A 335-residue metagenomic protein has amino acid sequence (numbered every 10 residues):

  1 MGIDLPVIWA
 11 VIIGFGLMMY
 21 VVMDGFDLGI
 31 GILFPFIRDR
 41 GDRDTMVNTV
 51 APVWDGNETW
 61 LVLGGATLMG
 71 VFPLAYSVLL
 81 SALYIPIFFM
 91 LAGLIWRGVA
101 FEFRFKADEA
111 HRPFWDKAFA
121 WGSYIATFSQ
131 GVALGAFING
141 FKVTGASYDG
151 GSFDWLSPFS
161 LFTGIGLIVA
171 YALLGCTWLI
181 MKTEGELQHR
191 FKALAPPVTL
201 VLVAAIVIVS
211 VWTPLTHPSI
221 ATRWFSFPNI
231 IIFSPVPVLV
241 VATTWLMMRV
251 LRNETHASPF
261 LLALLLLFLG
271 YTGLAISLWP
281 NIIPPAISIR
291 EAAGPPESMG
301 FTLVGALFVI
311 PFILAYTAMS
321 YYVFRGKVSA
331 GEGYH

Functional and structural regions predicted by a protein language model:
M1-G56, V62-G65: N-terminal signal-anchor module of multipass membrane proteins
M1-I13, M69-Y84, A136-P158: Helix-coil boundary and interhelical linker segments in multi-pass alpha-helical membrane proteins
W9-Y20, L80-G93, A120-Y124, D154-I168 (+2 more regions): Alpha-helical transmembrane segments
L28-P52, G70-L79, E102-P113, G175-L194 (+4 more regions): Juxtamembrane membrane-water interface segments of multi-pass membrane proteins, especially cytoplasmic-side
V53-I125, T144, T222-I231: Membrane-interface helix-loop-helix modules in multi-pass inner-membrane proteins
F103-H256: Long, contiguous internal "core" modules enriched in hydrophobic/ aromatic residues
F260-F268: Central hydrophobic cores of alpha-helical transmembrane segments in multi-pass integral membrane proteins
I283-T302: Short, membrane-exposed interhelical loops at transmembrane-helix boundaries
